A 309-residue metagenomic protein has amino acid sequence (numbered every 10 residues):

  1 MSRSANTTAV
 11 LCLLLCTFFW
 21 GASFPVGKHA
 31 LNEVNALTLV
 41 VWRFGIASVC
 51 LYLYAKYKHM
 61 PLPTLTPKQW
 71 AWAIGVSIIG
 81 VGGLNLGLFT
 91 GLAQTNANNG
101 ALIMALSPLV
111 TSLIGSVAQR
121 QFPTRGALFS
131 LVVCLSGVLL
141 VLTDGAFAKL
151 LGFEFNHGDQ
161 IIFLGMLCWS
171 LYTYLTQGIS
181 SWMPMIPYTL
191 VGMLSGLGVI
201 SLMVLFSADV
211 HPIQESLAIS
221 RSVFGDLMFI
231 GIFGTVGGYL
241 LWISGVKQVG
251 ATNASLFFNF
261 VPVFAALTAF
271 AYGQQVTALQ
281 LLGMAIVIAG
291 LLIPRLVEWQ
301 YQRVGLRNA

Functional and structural regions predicted by a protein language model:
M1-V41, L151-G178, I200-L202, A309: Glycine-/small-residue-enriched transmembrane alpha-helix faces in small-molecule transporters and effluxers
A5-A9, E33-L37, V41, T64-A71 (+4 more regions): Juxtamembrane helix-entry segments on the extracytoplasmic side of multipass membrane proteins
L11, S23, G45-C50, I103-V117 (+5 more regions): Alpha-helical transmembrane segments of compact multi-pass small-molecule transporters, enriched in specific families
T17, V40-W42, V81, N85-L86 (+3 more regions): Helix-helix packing/entry segments at the starts of transmembrane helices
F18-G21, P25, Y52, S77-G82 (+8 more regions): Hydrophobic/small/kink-forming positions within alpha-helical transmembrane segments of polytopic membrane proteins
F19, S23-F24, Y52-M104, L140 (+1 more regions): Specific transmembrane alpha-helical segments of multi-pass solute transporters/efflux pumps, especially DMT/EamA
L51, P123-G145, N259, L279-E298: Hydrophobic transmembrane alpha-helices of multi-pass small-molecule transport proteins
L51, T111-L113, V117, A148-H211 (+2 more regions): Transmembrane alpha-helical segments that form core, pore/gating elements of small-molecule transporters/exporters
